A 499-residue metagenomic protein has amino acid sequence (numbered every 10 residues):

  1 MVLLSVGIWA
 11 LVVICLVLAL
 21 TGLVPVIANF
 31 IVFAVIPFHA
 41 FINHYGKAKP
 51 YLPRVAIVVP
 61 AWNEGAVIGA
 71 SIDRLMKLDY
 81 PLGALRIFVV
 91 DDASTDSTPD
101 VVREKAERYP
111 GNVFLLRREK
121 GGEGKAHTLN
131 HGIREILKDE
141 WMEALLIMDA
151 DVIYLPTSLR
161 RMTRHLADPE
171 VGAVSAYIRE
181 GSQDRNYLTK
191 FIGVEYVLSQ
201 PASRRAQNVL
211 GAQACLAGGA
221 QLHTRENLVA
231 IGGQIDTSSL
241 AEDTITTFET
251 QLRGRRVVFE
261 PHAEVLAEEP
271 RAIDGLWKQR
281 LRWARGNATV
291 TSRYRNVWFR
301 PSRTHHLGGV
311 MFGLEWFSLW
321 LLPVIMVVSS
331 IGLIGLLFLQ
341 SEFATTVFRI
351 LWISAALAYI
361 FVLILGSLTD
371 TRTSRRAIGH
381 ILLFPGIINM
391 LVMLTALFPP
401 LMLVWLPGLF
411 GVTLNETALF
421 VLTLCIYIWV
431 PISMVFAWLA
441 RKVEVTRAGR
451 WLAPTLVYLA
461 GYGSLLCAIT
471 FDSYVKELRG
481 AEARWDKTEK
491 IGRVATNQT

Functional and structural regions predicted by a protein language model:
M1-Y51, A437-E444, P454-R479: N-terminal membrane-anchoring/stem segments of glycan-assembly enzymes
P53-A56, R86, I245: Cell-envelope/extracellular polymer assembly enzymes that use nucleotide-activated donors
G69, D96-E104, K125, T157: Acidic helix N-cap motif at the loop->helix transition within catalytic regions of sugar-transfer enzymes
D73-A84: Short, acidic, metal-binding catalytic loop of nucleotide-sugar glycosyltransferases
L82, D91-D100, K120-G122: A conserved acidic beta->alpha catalytic loop
P110, R117, G124-E143, P156-S239 (+3 more regions): Long helical/loop segments within the catalytic core of UDP-sugar-dependent glycosyltransferases, especially the large
D149-I153: The conserved acidic donor/metal-binding loop of glycosyltransferases
T247-V265: Catalytic donor-sugar/metal-binding loop of nucleotide-sugar-dependent glycosyltransferases
